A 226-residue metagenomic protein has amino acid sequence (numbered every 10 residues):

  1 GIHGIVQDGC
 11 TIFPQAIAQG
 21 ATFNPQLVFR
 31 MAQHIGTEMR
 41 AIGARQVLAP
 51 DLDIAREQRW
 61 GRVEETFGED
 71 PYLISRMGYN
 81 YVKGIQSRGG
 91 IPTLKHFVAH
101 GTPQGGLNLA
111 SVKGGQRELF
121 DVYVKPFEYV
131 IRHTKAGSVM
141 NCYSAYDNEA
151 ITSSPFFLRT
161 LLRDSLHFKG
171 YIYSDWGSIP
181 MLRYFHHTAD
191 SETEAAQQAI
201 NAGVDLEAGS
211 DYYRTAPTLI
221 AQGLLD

Functional and structural regions predicted by a protein language model:
G1-D226: Glycoside hydrolase catalytic-domain context in secreted enzymes
